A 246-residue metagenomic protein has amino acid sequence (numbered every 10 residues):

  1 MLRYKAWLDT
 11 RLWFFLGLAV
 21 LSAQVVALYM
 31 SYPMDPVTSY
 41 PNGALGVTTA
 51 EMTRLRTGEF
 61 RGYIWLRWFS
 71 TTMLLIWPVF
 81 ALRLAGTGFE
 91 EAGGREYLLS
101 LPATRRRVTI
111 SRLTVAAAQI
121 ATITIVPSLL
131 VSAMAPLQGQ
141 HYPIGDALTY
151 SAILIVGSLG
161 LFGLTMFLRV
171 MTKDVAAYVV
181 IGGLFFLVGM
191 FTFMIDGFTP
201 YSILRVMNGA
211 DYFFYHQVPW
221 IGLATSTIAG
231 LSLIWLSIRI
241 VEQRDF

Functional and structural regions predicted by a protein language model:
M1-L21: Aromatic- and glycine-rich beta-strand/loop motifs that create alpha-glucan
L2, D9-T10, A27-R61, M171 (+1 more regions): Terminal transmembrane helical anchor/hairpin motif
S22, V26-Y29, L66-F69, I110-T172: Secretory targeting signals
G62-G88, G183: Long, hydrophobic alpha-helical segments
L74, T87, I123, I153-G157 (+1 more regions): Alpha-helical transmembrane segments of multi-pass membrane transport proteins
P78-L82, G94, L130, G163-L164 (+2 more regions): Hydrophobic/aromatic residues in alpha-helical transmembrane segments
A81-L99, L113: Transmembrane helix boundary and interhelical loop/hinge segments in multi-pass membrane proteins
